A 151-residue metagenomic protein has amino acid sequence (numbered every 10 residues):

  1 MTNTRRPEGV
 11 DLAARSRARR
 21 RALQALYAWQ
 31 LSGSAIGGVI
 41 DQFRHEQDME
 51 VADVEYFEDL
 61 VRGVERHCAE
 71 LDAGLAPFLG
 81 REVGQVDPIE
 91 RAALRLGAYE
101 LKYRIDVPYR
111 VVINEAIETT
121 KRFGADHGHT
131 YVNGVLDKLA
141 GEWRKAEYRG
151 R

Functional and structural regions predicted by a protein language model:
M1-R151: N-terminal interaction/assembly modules
